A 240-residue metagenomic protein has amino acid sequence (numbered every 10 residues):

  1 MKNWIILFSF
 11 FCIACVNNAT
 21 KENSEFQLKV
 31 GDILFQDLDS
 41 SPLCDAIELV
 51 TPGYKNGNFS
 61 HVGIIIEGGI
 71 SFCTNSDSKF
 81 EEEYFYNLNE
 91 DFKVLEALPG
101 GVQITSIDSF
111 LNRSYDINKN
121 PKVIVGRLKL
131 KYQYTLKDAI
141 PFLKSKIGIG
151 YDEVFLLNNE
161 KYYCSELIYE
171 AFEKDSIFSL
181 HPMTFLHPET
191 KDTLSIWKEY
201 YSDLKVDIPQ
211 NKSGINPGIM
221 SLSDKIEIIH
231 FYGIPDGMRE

Functional and structural regions predicted by a protein language model:
W4-I13: Sec-dependent N-terminal signal peptides
C15-E240: Cysteine-nucleophile amide-bond enzymes
